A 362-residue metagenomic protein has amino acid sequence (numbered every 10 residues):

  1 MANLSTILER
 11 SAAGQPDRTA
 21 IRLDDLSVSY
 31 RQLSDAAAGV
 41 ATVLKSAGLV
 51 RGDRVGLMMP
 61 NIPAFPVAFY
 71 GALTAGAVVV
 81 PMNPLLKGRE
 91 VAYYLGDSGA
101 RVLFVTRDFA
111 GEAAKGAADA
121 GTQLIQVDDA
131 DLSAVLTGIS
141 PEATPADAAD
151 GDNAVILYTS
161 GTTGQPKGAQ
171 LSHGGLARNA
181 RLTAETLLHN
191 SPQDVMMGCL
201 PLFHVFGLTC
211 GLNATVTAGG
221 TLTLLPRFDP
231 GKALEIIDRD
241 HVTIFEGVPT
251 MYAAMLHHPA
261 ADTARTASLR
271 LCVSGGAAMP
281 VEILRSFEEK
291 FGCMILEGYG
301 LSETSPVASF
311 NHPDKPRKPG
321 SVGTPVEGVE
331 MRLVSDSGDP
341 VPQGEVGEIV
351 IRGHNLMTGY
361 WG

Functional and structural regions predicted by a protein language model:
E9, D17-I62, P66-Y70, K87-A92: Conserved AMP-binding/adenylate-forming core of the ANL superfamily
P16-D17, S140-Y158, Q165, H189-V195: Conserved pre-ATP/AMP-binding loop-to-beta segment of ANL
D25, D108-D150, Q165-P166, H258-P259: ANL superfamily adenylate-forming
S29-Q32, A154-R181: Conserved AMP-binding A3 loop
D53-R54, P60-V80, P84-G88, G96-V102 (+4 more regions): A short helix-loop-beta submotif of the ANL/AMP-binding
A177-V195, F203-I244, H258: Conserved AMP-binding/adenylation subdomain of ANL enzymes
V242-G247, L256-R317, E330, S337: Gly/Ser/Thr-rich phosphate-binding loop
Y299, R332-I351: Conserved beta-loop-beta connector loops within the AMP-binding
